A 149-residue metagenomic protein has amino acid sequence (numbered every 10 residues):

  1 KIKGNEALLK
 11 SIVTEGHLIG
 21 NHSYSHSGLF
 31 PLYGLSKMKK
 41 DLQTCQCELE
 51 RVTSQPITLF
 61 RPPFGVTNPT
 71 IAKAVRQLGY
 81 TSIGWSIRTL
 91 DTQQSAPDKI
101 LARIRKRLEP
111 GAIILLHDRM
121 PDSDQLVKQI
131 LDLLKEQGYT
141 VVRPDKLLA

Functional and structural regions predicted by a protein language model:
K1-N5, L29-Y33, R61-T67, L90-S95 (+1 more regions): Acidic-and-aromatic substrate-binding clefts and catalytic sites of carbohydrate-active enzymes
K1-R51, Q55-I57, L133, T140 (+1 more regions): Active-site beta->alpha N-cap acidic-glycine motif
K10, T14, K40-Q43, C47 (+6 more regions): Solvent-exposed, polar/charged alpha-helical surfaces in well-ordered, non-transmembrane soluble domains, broadly
T14-G16, L78, P110-G111, Q137: Structured helix-beta-strand junction loops
L18-N21, T58-R61, T81-G84, A112-L115 (+1 more regions): Structural recognition of the beta-strand scaffold that forms the well-ordered cores of secreted hydrolase catalytic
R51-T67, I71-V75: Basic- and aromatic-lined ligand-binding clefts that recognize polyanionic substrates
V66-R107, Y139-A149: His/Asp/Glu-enriched short active-site or ligand-binding loop at hydrolase and phosphoryl-transfer sites
K106-A149: Terminal accessory/targeting
